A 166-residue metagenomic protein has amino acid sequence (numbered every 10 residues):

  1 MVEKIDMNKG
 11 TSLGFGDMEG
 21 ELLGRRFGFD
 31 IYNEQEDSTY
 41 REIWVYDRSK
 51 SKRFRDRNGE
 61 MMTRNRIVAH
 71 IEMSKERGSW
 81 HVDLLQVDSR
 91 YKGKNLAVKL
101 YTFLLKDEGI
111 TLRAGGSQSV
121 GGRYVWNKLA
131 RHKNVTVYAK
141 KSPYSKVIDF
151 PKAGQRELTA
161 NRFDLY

Functional and structural regions predicted by a protein language model:
M1-K92, V98-Y166: Non-catalytic substrate-recognition and accessory regions of acyl/acetyltransferase enzymes
